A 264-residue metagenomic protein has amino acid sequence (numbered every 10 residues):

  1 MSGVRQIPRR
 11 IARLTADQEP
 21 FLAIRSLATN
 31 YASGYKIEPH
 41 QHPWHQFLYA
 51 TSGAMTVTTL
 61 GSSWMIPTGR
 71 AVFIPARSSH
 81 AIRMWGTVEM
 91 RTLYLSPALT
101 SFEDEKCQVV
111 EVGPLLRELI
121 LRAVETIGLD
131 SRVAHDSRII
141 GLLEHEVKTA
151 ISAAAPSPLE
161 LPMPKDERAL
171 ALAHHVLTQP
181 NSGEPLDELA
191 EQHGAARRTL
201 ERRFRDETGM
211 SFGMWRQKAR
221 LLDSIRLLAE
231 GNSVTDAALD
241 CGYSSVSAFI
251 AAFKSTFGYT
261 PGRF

Functional and structural regions predicted by a protein language model:
M1-A54: Generic protein-terminus/edge-of-domain signal
M1-S2, A229, D240, S247-F264: …primarily DNA-binding HTH/wHTH and HhH modules…
G61-A76: Short acidic-glycine-tyrosine-enriched beta hairpin
G69, L200, F204, A248-F249 (+1 more regions): Short hydrophobic/aromatic patch on the recognition helix
S78-C107: Ligand-binding loop in jelly-roll beta-barrel domains
G128-H193, D206-K218: Short, Lys/Arg-enriched, Trp-marked, Pro/Gly-tolerant hinge/linker segments that flank
D187, D206-V246, I250: Terminal helix-turn-helix DNA-binding modules in bacterial transcription factors
E191, R202, D206, L239-D240 (+1 more regions): Alpha-helical residues within the helix-turn-helix
